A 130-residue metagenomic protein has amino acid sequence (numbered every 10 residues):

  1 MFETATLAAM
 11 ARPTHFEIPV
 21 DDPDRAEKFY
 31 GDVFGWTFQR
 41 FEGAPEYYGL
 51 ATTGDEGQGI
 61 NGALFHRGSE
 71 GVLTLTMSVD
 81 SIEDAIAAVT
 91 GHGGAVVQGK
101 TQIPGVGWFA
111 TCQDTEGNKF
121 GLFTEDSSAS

Functional and structural regions predicted by a protein language model:
F2-A9, T14, I18, Q39 (+2 more regions): Vicinal oxygen chelate
A8-A11, E17-G59: Core segments of cupin and vicinal oxygen chelate
P13, G59-G62, V72-T74, G107: Structural motif
A44-Y47, S69-G71, I103-W108: Short acidic/glycine-enriched loop/turn segments that link adjacent beta-strands
E56-G62, N118-F120: Short, charged/polar, Gly/Pro-enriched secondary-structure boundary elements
L64-H66, E125-D126: Acetyl-CoA-dependent GNAT
G68-V96: Mid-chain, well-packed structural core segment of small domains
